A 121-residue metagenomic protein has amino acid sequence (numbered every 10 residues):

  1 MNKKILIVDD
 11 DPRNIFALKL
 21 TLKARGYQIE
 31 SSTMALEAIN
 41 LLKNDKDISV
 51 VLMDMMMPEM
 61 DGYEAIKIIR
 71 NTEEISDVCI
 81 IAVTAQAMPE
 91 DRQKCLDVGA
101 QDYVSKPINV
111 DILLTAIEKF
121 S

Functional and structural regions predicted by a protein language model:
F16-A24: Charged docking surfaces used in two-component/phosphorelay signaling
S31-N40, G62: Helix N-cap/capping motif at the beta->alpha junctions
N40, Y63-S76: Short amphipathic alpha-helix used as the core "switch/output" element in two-component signaling
K46-L52: Active-site beta3 strand of CheY-like receiver
M57: Receiver (REC) domain active-site loop signature in two-component systems and cognate sites in sensor histidine kinases
E64, S76, A87-D102, T115: Alpha4 helix (beta4-alpha4-beta5 surface) of REC/receiver domains from two-component response regulators
I108-I117: C-terminal output helix
